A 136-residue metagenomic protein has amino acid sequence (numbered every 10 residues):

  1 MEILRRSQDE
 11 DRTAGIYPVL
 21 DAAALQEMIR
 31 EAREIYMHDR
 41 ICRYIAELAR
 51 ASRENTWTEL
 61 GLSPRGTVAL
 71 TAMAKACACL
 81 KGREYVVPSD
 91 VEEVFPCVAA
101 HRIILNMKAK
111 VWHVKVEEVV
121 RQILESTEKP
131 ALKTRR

Functional and structural regions predicted by a protein language model:
M1-E47: Conserved AAA+ ATPase core "coupling" helix
Q8, Y36, A49-T56, A78: Alpha-helix capping/termination and helix-coil
G15, A23-I35, S52-E59, I103-K110: Short hinge/gating elements
E54-R136: C-terminal engagement/docking regions of AAA+ P-loop ATPases
